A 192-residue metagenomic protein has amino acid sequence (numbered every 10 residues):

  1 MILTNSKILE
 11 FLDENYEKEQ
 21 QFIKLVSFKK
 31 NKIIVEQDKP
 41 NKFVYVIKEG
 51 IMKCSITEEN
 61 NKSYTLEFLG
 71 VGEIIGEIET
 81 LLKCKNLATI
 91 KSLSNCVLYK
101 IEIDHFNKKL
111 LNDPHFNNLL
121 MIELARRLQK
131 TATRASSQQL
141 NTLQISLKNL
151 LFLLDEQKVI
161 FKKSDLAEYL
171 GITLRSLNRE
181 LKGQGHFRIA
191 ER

Functional and structural regions predicted by a protein language model:
M1-E10, S92-M121: Short, structured interface segments that constitute the first stable element of a domain
M1-K30, E79-T80: Cyclic nucleotide-binding regulatory module and flanking cytosolic helices
L25, V44, F68, K100 (+1 more regions): Short aromatic/basic micro-patch
K32-S94, I103: Cyclic nucleotide-binding regulatory domains
E49, V71, N95, I103 (+4 more regions): ATP/adenylate-binding site constellation spanning eukaryotic-like Ser/Thr protein kinases, ABC-transporter
N86, I103-T142: A small-molecule sensor/coupling module
N141-R192: Phosphate-/nucleic-acid-contacting segments
